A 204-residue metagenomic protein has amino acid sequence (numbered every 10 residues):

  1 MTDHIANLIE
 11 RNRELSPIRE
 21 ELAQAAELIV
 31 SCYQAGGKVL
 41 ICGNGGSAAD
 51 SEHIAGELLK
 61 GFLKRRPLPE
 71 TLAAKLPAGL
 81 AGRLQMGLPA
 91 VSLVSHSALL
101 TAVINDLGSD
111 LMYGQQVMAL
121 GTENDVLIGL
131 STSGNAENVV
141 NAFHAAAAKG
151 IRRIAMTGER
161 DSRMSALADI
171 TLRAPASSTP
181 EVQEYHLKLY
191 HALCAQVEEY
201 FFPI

Functional and structural regions predicted by a protein language model:
M1-P17: Generic N-terminal amphipathic, Lys/Arg-enriched alpha-helix
E10-R13, A23, K38-V39, K149-R153 (+1 more regions): Hydrophobic alpha-helical transmembrane segments of small proteolipidic membrane proteins, enriched in energy-coupled
P17-A35: A short, well-structured juxtamembrane/interface segment
I18-E21, S47, A147: Residue-level recognition of alpha-helical structural elements
A35-G36, L167: Structured helix-beta-strand junction loops
K38-A55: Glycine/serine-rich anion-binding loops at beta->alpha junctions that coordinate negatively charged ligand groups
E52-P203: Glycine-rich phosphate-binding loops that contact phosphosugars or nucleotide phosphates
